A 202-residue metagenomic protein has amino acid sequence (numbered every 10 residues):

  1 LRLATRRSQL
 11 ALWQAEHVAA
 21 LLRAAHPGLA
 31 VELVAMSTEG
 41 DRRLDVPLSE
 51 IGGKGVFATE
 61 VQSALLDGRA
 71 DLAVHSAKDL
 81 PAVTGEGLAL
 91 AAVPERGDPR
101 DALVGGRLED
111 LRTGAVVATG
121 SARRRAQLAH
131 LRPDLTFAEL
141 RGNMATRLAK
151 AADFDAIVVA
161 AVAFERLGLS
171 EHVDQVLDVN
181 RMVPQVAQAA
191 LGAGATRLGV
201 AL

Functional and structural regions predicted by a protein language model:
L1-L202: Domain-level signature for soluble enzymes in the chorismate/prephenate branch of the shikimate pathway
